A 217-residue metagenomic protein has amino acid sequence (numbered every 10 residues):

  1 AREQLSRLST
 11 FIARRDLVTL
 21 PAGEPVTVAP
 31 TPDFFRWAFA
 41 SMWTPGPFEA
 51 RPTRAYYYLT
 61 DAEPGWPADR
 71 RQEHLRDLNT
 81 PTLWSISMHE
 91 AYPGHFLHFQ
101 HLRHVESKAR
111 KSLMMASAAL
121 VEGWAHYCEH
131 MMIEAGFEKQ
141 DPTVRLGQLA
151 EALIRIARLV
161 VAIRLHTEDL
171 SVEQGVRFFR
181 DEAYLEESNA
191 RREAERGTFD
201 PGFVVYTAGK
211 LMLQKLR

Functional and structural regions predicted by a protein language model:
A1-R217: Long, His/Glu/Asp-enriched segments that create or flank divalent metal/ion-associated functional microenvironments
